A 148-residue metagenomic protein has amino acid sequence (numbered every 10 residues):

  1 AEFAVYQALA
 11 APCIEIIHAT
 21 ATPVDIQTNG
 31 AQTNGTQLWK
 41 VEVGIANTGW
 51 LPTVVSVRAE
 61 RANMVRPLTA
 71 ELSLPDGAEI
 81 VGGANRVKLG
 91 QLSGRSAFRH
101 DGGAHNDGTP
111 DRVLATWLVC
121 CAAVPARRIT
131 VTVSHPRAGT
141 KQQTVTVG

Functional and structural regions predicted by a protein language model:
A1-G30, N34-G148: C-terminal accessory segments enriched in acidic
